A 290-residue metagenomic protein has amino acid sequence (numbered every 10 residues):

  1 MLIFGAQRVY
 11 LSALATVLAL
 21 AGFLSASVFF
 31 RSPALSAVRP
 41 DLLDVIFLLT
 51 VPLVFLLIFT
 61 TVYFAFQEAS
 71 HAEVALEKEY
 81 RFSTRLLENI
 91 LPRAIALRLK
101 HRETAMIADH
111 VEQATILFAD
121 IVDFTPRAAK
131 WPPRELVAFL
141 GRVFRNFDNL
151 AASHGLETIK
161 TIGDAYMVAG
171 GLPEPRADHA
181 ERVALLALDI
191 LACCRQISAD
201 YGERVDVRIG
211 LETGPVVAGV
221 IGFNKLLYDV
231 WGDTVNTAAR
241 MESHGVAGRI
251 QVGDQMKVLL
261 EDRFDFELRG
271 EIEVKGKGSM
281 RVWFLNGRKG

Functional and structural regions predicted by a protein language model:
L2-E68: Alpha-helical transmembrane segments and their interfaces in multipass membrane proteins
F55-V111: Regulatory cytosolic signal-relay segments
E68-H71, R81-F82, E103-L185: Catalytic NTP-binding/metal-coordinating core of nucleotidyl cyclase/transferase enzymes
N89, R98, R102, N146-S153 (+5 more regions): Amphipathic alpha-helical regulatory segments at dimerization interfaces that relay allosteric signals between sensory
A94, V122, P215-V216, Q255: Alpha-helix/helix-capping structural signal
A96, F124, M167, M256-L260: A generic structural signal for short hydrophobic patches within well-formed alpha-helices
L150-R182, Q196-V235, L260-R263, M280-F284: Catalytic core of nucleotidyl cyclases, primarily class III adenylyl/guanylyl cyclases
V216-A218, A238, H244-G290: Cytosolic regulatory/linker segments at or just downstream of nucleotide-handling modules in signal-transduction
